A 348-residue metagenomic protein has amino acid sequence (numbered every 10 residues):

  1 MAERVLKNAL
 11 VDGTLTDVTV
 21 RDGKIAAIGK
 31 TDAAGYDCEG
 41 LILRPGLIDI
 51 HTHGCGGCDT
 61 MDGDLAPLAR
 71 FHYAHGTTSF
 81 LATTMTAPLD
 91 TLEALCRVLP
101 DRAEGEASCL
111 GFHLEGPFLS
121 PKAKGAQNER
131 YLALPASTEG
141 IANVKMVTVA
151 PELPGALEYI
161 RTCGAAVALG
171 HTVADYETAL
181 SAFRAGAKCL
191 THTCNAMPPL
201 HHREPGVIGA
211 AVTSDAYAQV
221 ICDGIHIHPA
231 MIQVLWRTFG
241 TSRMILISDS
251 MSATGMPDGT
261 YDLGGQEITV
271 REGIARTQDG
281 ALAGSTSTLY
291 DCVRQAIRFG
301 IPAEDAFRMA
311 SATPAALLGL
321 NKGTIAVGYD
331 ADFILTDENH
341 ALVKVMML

Functional and structural regions predicted by a protein language model:
M1-D32, V345-M347: N-terminal metal-binding scaffold of metallo-dependent hydrolase/deaminase domains
A2-N8, T31-A66, R70: Replace "His-x-His-based motif
G40, L114, L190, A296 (+2 more regions): Conserved, mostly hydrophobic/aromatic
H53-C55, A66-L95, A107-S120, I141-E152 (+3 more regions): Divalent metal-dependent hydrolysis catalytic cores, especially in the metallo-beta-lactamase
S120-I141: Conserved phosphate-binding/catalytic loop of the ribokinase/pfkB sugar-kinase fold
G140-M256: Active-site core of metal-dependent hydrolases
S242-G264, T269-T286, V327-G328: Short acidic/histidine-rich active-site segments
A316, N321-L348: C-terminal cap of metal-dependent C-N hydrolases
